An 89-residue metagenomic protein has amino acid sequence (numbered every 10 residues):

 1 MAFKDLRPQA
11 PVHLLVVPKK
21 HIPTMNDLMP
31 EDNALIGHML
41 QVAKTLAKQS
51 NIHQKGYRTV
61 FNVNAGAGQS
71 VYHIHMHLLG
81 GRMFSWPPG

Functional and structural regions predicted by a protein language model:
M1-G89: HIT superfamily nucleotide-processing domains
